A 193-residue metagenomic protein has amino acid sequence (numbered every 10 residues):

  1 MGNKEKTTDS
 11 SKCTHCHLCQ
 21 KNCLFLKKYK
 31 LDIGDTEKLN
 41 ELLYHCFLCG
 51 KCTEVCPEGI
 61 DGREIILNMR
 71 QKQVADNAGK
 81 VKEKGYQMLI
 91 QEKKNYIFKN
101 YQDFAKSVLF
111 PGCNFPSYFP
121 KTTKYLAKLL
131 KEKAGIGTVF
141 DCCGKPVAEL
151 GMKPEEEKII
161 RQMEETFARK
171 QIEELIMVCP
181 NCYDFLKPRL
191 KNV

Functional and structural regions predicted by a protein language model:
G2-S10, K21, L26-L190: Iron-sulfur-cluster electron-transfer modules
T14-H17: Short, charge-rich, low-complexity alpha-helical interaction segments
V193: Short, flexible loop segments at boundaries between secondary-structure elements
